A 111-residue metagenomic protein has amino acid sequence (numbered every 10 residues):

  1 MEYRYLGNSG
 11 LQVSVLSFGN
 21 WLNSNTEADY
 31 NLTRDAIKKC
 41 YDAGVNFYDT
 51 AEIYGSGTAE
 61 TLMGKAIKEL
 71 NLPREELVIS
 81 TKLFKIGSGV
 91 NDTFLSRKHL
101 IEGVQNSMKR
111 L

Functional and structural regions predicted by a protein language model:
M1-L77: N-terminal binding-site loop/beta-alpha segment at the start of enzyme catalytic domains that lines or forms
K38, S88-L111: Glycine/proline-rich, positively charged, aromatic-decorated active-site loop/lid region on the catalytic face
L62-A66, V78, K82, H99-N106: Generic beta-strand or strand-like secondary-structure segments
L70-R97: Structural motif corresponding to the early beta-alpha repeats
